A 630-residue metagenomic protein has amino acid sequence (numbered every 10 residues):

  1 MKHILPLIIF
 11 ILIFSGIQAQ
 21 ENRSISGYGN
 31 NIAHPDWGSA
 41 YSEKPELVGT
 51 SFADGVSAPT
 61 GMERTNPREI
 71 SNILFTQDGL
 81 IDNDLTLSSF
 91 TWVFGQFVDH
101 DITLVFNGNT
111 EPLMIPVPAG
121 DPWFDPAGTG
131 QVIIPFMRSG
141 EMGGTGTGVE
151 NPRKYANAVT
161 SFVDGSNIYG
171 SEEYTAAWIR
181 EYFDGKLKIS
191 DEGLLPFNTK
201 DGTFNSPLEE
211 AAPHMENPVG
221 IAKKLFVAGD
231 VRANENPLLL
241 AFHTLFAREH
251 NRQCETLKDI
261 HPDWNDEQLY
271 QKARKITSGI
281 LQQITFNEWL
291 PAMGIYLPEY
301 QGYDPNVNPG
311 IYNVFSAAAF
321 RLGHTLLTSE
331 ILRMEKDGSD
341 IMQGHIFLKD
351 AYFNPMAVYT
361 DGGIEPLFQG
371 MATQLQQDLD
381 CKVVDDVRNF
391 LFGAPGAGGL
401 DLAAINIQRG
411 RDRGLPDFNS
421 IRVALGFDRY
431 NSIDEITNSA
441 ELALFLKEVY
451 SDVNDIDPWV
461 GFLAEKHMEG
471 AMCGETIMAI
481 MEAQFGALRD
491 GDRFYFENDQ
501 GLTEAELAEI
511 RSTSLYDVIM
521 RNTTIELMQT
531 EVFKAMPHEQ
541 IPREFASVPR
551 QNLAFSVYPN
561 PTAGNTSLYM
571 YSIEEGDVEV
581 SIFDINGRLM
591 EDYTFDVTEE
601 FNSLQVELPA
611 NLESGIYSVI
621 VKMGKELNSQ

Functional and structural regions predicted by a protein language model:
M1-Q20: Bacterial Sec-dependent N-terminal signal peptides
S15-Q18, V548-Y558, T562-Q630: C-terminal outer-membrane/trafficking sorting elements
Q20-R252, T256, K275, G279-A404 (+4 more regions): N-terminal accessory/cap region of cofactor-dependent oxidoreductases and related radical enzymes
K258-K272, E288-I295, R429-T437: Surface-exposed patches in mature extracellular/periplasmic domains of secreted proteins
L425: Flexible, acidic glycine-rich loops studded with aromatic residues
N431-V449: Short linear, low-complexity motifs centered on an aromatic residue
